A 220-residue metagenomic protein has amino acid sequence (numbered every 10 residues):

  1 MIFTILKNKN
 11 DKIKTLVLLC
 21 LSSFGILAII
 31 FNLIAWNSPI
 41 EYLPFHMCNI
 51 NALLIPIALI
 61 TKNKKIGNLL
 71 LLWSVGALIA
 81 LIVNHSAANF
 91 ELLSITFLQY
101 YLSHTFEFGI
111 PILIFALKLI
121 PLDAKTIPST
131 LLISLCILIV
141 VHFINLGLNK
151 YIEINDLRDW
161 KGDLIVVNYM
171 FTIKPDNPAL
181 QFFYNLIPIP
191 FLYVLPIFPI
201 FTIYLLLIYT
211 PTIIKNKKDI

Functional and structural regions predicted by a protein language model:
M1, P44-L54, L70, Y101-G109: Membrane-embedded alpha-helical segments of multi-pass membrane proteins, especially the transmembrane helices
M1-F31: Alpha-helical transmembrane segments and their cytosolic membrane-interface
I2, I55, F106-K125, L138-I139: Alpha-helical transmembrane segments in multipass membrane proteins, preferentially the mid-helix core
I5-L16, I60-I66, L117-P128: Membrane-interface helix-boundary motifs at transmembrane edges
T15-V17, L43-H46, G67-S74: Cytoplasmic-side transmembrane-helix entry/capping segments in multi-pass membrane proteins
S23-L33, W73-S86, S134-F143: Aromatic-anchored segments of alpha-helical transmembrane domains
L33-Y42, T61-K64, H85-Q99: Membrane-interface helix caps and helix-loop-helix hairpins in membrane proteins
S129-L132, K150-L205: Membrane-interface transmembrane-helix boundary segments in multi-pass integral membrane proteins
